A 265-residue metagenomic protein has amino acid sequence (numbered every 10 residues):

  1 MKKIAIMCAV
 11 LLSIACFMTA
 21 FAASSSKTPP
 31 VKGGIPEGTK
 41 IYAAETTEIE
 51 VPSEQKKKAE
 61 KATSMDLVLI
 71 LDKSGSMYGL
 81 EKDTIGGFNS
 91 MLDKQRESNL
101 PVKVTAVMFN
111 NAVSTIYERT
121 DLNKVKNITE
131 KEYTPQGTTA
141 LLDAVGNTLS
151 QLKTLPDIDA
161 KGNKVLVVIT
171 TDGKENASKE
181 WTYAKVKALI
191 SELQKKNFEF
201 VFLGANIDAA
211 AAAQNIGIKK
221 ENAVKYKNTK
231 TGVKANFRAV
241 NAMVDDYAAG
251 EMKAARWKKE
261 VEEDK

Functional and structural regions predicted by a protein language model:
M1-I4: Positively charged n-region of N-terminal signal peptides that target proteins for export
I6-M7, A22: Long, low-complexity intrinsically disordered regions enriched in Ser/Thr, Asp/Glu, Pro/Gly
M7-C8, K32: Composition-driven detection of intrinsically disordered, low-complexity segments
A9-T19: Bacterial N-terminal signal peptides
T19-K265: Acidic, low-complexity intrinsically disordered regions
